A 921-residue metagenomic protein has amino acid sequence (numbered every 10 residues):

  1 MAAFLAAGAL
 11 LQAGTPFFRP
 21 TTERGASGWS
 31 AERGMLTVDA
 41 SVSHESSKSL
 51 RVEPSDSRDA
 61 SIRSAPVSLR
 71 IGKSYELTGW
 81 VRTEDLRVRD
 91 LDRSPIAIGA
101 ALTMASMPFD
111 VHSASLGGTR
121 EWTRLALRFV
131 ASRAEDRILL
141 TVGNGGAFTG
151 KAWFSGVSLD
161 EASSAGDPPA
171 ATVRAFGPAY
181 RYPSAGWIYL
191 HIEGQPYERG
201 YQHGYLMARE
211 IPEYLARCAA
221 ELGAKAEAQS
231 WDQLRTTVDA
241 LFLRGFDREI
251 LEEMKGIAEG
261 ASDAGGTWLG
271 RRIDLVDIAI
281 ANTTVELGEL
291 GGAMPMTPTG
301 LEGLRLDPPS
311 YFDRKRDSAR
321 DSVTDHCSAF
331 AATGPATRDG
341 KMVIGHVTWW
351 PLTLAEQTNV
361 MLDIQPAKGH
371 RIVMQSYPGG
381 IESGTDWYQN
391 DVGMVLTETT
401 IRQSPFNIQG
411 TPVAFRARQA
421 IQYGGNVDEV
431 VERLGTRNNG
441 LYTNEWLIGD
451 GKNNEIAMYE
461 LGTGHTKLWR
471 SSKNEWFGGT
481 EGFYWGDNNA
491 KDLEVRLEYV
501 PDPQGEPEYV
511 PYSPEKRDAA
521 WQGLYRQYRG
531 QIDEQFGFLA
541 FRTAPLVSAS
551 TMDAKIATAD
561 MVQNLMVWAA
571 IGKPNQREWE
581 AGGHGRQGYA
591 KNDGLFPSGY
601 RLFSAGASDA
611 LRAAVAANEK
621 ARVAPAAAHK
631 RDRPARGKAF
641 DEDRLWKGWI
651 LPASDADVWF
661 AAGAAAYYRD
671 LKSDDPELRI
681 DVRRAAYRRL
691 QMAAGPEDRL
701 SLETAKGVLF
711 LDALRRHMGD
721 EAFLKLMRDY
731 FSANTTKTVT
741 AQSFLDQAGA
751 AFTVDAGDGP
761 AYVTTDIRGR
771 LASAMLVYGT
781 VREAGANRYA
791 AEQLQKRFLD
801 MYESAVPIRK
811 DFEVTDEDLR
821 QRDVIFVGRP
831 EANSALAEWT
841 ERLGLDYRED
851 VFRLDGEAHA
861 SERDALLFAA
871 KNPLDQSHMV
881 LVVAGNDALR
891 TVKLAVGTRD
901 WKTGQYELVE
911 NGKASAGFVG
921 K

Functional and structural regions predicted by a protein language model:
L10-P169: Extracellular and organelle-lumenal recognition/adhesion modules and their flexible linkers in secreted
P169-A329, P335-D339, S404, I421-P625 (+4 more regions): C-terminus-biased signal that marks the final domain/tail of proteins
L222, E227-L241, T411, I767-E783: Acidic/histidine-rich, surface-exposed loop or edge segments in extracytoplasmic proteins
A332-V427, E432, K473-G482: Active-site rim segments in enzyme catalytic domains, especially the processed small/beta chain of N-terminal
A624-R636, D698-S701, S732-V777, G785 (+1 more regions): Beta/coil-rich, acidic/histidine-enriched accessory regions frequently appended to metallopeptidases
R636-A653, A662-A666, D670: Active-site recognition of the HExxH zinc-binding catalytic motif
D655-M718, N734-K737, F752: Acidic/His/Gly-enriched intrinsically disordered linker/tail segments that often contain short helix/coil "MoRF-like"
G759-K921: Solvent-exposed alpha-helical segments and adjacent loops that form catalytic or protein-interaction surfaces
